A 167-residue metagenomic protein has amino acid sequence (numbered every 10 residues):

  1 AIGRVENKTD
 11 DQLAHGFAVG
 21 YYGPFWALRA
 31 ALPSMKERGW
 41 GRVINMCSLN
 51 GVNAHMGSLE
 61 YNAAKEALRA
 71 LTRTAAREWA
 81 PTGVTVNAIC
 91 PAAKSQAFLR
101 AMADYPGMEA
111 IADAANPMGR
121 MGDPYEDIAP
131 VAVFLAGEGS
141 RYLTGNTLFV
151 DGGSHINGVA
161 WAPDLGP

Functional and structural regions predicted by a protein language model:
A1-A14, G57-E60, R100-D104, A160-P167: Conserved mid-core segment of classical short-chain dehydrogenase/reductases
E6-F25, W40, I44, Y61 (+1 more regions): Catalytic Tyr-X3-Lys loop
V19-E37, A76-R77, G137: Amphipathic alpha-helical dimer-interface segment in Rossmann-like NAD(P)H-dependent oxidoreductases
L28, A64, T72: Active-site helix of classical SDR
S48: Residue(s) in the substrate-gating loop at a strand-loop-helix junction that position the organic substrate next
N53, N62, T74-V84, R141: Active-site-adjacent segment of SDR/Rossmann-fold oxidoreductases
N53, T144-P167: Short C-terminal tail/terminal secondary-structure segment of NAD(P)H-dependent dehydrogenase/reductase domains
P81, A88, G107-G139, L143 (+1 more regions): C-terminal helical subdomain
